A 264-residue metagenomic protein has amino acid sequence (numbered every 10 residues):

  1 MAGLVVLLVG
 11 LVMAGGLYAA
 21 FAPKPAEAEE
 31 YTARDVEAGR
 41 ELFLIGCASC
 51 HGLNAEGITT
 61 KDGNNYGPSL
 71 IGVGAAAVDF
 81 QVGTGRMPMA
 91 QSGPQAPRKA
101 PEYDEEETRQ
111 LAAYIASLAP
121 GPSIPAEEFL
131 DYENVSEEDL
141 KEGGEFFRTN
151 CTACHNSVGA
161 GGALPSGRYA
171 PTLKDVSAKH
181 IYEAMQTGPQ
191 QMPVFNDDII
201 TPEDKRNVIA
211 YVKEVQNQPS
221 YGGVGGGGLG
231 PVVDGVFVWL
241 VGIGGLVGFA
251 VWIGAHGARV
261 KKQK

Functional and structural regions predicted by a protein language model:
M1-A33, A76, F80-D139, E214-G228 (+1 more regions): Post-cleavage N-terminal segment of exported redox proteins
L4-V9, G46, A76-V82, N150-A153 (+1 more regions): Short, functional N-terminal and low-complexity linear motifs
F21, E37-A48, G144, R148 (+5 more regions): Sequence context surrounding c-type heme c attachment/ligation sites in exported
T32-D35, R40-S69, F80, T84-A90 (+4 more regions): Periplasmic/extracellular electron-transfer cofactor-ligation site, primarily the c-type cytochrome heme-c attachment
G57, G74, G161, G188 (+2 more regions): Glycine-centered flexibility motif
N64-A119, L164-S220: Extracytoplasmic electron-transfer domains, predominantly the class I c-type cytochrome c fold
V238: Extracytoplasmic/periplasmic solute-binding protein
